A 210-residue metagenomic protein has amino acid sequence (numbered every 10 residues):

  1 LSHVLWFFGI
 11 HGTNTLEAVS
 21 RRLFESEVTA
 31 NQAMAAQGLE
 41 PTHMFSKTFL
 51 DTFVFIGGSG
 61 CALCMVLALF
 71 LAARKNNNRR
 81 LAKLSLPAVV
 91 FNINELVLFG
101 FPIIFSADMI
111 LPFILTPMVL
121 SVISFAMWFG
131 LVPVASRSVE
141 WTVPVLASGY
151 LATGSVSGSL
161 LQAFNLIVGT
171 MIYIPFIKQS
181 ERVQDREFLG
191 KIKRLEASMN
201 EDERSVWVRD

Functional and structural regions predicted by a protein language model:
L1-F7, H11-N14, L39-C61, G149-M171: Hydrophobic alpha-helical transmembrane segments
L1-F8, L23, E27, L71 (+2 more regions): Structural signal for hydrophobic packing residues in well-ordered secondary-structure cores of soluble enzyme domains
L1-V4, G9, T15, V19 (+6 more regions): Hydrophobic alpha-helical segments of integral membrane proteins, encompassing both true transmembrane helices
E17, R21, F53-V54, L84-A88 (+3 more regions): Alpha-helical transmembrane segments of multi-pass membrane proteins, especially transporters and channels
A18-E27, G58-L67, S85-F91, G130-L151: Pore- and pathway-forming membrane helices of multi-pass small-molecule/ion transporters and channels
T29-A107: Helix-loop-helix junctions within the multi-pass membrane cores of secondary transporters/permeases
Q32-T42, L98-D210: Transmembrane alpha-helical segments and their short flanking loops that form helix-hairpins/helix-helix interfaces
